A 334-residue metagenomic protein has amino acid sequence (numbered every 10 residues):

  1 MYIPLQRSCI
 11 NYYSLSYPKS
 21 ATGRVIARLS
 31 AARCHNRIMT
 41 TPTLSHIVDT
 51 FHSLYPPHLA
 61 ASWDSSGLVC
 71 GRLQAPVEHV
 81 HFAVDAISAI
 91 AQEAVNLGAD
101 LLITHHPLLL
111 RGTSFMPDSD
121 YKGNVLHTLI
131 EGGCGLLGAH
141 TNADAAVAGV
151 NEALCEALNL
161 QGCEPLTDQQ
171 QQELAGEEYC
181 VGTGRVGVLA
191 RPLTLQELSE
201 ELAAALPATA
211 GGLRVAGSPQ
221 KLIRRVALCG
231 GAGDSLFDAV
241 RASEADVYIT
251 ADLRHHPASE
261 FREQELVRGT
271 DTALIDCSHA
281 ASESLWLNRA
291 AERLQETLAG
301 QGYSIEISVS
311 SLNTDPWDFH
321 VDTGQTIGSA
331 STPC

Functional and structural regions predicted by a protein language model:
Y2, Y13-Y17, L29, C34-H35: Short, positively charged and aromatic/hydrophobic N-terminal segments
I10, Y17, T22, L109-L110: Alpha-helical and His/Cys-centered functional microenvironments
Y12, T22, I26-L29, G324: Juxtamembrane/membrane-water interface recognition
C34-C334: Hydrophobic structural segments
